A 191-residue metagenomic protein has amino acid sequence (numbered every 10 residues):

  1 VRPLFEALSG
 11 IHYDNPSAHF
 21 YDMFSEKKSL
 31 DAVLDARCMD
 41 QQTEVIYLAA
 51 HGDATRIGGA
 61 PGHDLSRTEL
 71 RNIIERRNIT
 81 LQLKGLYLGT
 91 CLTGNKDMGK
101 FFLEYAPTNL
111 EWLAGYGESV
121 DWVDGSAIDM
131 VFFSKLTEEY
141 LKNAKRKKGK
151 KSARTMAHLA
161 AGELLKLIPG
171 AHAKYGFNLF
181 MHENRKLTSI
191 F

Functional and structural regions predicted by a protein language model:
V1-F5, L30-V33, P61-E75, K96-F101 (+1 more regions): Well-ordered, non-membrane alpha-helical segments in soluble/globular domains
V1-V45, H51, I57, G62-R67 (+2 more regions): A domain-level signal for caspase-like cysteine endopeptidase catalytic cores and their zymogen-processing architecture
S25-L30, V120-V123, L187: A short acidic, often aromatic-flanked loop/helix-cap motif at beta-alpha or helix-coil junctions that lines enzyme
P61-A127: Catalytic cores of nucleophile-dependent amide-cleaving enzymes
R67-I74, Y140-F191: Caspase-like cysteine protease fold
S126-E139: Short, small-residue alpha-helix embedded
